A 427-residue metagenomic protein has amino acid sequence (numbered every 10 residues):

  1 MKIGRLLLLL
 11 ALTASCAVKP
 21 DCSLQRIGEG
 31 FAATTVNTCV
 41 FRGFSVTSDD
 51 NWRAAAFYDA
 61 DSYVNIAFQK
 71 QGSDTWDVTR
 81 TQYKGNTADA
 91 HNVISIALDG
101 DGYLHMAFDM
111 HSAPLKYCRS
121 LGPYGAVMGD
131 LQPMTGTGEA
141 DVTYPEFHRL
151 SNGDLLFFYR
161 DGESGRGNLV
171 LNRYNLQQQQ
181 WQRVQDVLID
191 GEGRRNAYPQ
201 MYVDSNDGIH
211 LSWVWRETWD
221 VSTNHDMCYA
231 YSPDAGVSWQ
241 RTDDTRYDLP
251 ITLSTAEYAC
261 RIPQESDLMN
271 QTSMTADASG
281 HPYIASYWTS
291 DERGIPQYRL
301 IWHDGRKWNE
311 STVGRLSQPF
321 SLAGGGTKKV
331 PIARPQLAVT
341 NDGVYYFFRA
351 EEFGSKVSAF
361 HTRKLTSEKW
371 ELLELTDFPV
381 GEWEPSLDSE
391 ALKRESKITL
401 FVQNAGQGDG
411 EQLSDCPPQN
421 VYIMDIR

Functional and structural regions predicted by a protein language model:
K2-L9: Sec-dependent signal peptide recognition, specifically the positively charged N-region followed immediately by
L9-A17: Hydrophobic h-region of N-terminal signal peptides that target proteins for export in Gram-negative bacteria
K19-R427: Extracellular, repeat-based ectodomains that mediate carbohydrate processing or recognition
